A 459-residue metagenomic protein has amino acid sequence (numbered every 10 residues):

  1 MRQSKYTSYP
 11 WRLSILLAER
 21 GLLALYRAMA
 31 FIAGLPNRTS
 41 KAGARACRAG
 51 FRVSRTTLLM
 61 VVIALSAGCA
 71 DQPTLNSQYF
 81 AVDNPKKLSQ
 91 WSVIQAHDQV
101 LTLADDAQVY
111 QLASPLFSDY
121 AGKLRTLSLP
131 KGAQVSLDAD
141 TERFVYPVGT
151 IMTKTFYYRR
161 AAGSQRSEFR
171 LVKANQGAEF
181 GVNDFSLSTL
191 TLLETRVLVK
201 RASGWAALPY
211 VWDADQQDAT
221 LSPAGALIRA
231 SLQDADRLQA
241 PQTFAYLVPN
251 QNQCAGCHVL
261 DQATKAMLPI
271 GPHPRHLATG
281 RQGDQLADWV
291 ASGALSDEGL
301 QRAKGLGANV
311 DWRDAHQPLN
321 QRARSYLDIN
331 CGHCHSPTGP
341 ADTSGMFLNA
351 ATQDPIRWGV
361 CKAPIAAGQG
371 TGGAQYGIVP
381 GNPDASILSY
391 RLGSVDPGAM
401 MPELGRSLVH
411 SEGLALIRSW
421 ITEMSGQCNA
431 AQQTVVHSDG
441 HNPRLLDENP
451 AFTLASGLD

Functional and structural regions predicted by a protein language model:
M1-F51: N-terminal secretory signal peptides that target proteins for export/translocation
A33, V53-T56, L454: Generic detector of N-terminal low-structure segments
R55-S66: Bacterial N-terminal signal peptides
T56, F117-L124, S296-Q301: Short, compositionally biased low-complexity segments
A70-L75, R143, S167-L454: Sequence context surrounding c-type heme c attachment/ligation sites in exported
Q72-D140, Y146-R160, G177-F180, L187-S222 (+1 more regions): Conserved small-residue
G163-Q165: Extended interaction-bearing regions that mediate binding to partners or small molecules
L458-D459: Short, solvent-exposed mixed-charge patches
